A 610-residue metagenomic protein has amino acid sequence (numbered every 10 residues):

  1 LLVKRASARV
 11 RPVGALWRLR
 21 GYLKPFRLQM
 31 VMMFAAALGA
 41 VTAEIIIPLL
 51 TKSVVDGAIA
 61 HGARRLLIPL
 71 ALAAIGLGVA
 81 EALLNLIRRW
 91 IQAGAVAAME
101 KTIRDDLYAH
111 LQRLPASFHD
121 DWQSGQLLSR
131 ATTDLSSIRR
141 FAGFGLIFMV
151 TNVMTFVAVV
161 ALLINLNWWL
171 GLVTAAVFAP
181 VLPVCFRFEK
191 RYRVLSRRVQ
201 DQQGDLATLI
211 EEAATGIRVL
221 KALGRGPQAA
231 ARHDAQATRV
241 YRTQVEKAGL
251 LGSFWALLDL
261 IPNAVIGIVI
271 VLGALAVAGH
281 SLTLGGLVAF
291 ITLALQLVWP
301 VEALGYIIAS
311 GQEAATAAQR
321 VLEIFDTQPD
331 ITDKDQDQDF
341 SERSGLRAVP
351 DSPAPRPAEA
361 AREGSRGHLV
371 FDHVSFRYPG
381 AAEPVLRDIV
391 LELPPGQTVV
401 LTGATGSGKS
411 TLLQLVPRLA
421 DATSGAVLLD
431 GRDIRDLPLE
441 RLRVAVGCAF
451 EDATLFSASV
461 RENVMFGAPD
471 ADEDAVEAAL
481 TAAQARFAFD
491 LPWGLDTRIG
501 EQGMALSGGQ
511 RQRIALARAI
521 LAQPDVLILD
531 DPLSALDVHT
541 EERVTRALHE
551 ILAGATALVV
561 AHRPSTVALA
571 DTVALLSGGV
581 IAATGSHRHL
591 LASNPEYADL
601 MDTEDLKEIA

Functional and structural regions predicted by a protein language model:
L1-E44, I59, A63-A73, R88-Q92 (+8 more regions): Membrane-integrated ABC transporters
K4-P12, A35-A36, A43-K52, D56 (+12 more regions): Juxtamembrane helix-loop junctions of ABC transporter transmembrane domains
K24, M30-L84, I164-W169, G267 (+2 more regions): Transmembrane helix-loop-helix hairpins at lipid-water interfaces of multipass membrane proteins, especially the type-1
P25, Q29-T42, F144-R198, V271-L282: Transmembrane helices of ABC transporter permease
R27-L28, A116-S117, T133-A142, L146 (+9 more regions): An intracellular "coupling" helix at the cytosolic face of ABC transporter transmembrane type-1 domains
I59-P69, L162-A176, L250-Q319, I324-Q328 (+1 more regions): Helix-loop-helix
L77-V96, I147-M154, V173-D201, A213 (+3 more regions): Alpha-helical transmembrane segments of multi-pass membrane proteins
Q338-A610: ABC-type nucleotide-binding domain
